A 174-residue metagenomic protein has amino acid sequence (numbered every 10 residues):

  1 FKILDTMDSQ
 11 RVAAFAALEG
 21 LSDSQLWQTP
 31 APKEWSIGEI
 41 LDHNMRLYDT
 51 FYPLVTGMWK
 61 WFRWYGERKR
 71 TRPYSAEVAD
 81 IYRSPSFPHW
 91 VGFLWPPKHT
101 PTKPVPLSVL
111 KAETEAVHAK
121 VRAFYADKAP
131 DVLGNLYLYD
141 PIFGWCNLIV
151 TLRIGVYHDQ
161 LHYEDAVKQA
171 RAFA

Functional and structural regions predicted by a protein language model:
F1-D8, V12: Extreme N-terminal tail/first-helix region
M7, I37, L110-T114, L152-G155: Hydrophobic packing residues in well-ordered alpha-helices of helical domains and bundles
D8-S9, E115, G144-W145: Short hydrophobic/aromatic segments of transmembrane alpha-helices and their interfaces
Q10-L26: Short, Lys/Arg-rich amphipathic segments at extreme N-termini
A17, Y74-V132: Acidic/histidine-rich alpha-helical segments that form the ligand environment of transition-metal centers
W27-P85, A119, A126-D127, D131-A174: Short, contiguous alpha-helical
